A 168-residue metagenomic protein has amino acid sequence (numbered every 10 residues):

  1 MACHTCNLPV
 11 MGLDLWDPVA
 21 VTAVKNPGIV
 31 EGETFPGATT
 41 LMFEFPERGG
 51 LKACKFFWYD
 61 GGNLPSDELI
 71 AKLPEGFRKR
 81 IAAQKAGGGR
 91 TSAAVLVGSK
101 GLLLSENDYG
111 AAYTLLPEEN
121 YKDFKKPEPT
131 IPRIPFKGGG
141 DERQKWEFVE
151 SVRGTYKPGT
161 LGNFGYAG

Functional and structural regions predicted by a protein language model:
M1-Y166: Contiguous beta-strand/loop segments that form the cofactor/metal-binding neighborhood of enzyme cores
